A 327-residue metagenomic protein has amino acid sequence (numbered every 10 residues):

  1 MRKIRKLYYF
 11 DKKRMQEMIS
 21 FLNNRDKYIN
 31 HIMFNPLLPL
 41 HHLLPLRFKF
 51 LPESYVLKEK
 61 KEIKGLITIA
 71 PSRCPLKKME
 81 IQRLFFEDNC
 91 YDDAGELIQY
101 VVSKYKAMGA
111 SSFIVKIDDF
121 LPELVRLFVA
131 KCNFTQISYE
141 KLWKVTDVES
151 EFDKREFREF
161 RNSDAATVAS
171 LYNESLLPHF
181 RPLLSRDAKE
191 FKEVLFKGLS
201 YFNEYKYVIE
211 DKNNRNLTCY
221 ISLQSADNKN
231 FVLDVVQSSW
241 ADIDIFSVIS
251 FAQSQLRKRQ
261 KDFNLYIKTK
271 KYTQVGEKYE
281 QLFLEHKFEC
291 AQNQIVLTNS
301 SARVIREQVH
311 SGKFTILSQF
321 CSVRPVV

Functional and structural regions predicted by a protein language model:
M1-L38, E151-R186, C321-V327: Short amphipathic alpha-helix that is part of the acyltransferase structural core
R2, K6-F10, L22-E96, D211-I243: Conserved donor-binding loop and adjoining core beta-sheet/short helix segment in diverse acyl/aminoacyl transferases
Y55, M79-Q82, I98, V102 (+4 more regions): Short, structured motif recognition centered on aromatic/hydrophobic residues
T68, L84, Y100, K116-D118 (+9 more regions): A structural feature that tracks compact, well-ordered secondary-structure segments with a strong bias toward
N89-K104, D242-R257: Conserved acetyl-CoA-binding loop-helix of GNAT-fold acetyltransferases
Y105-D118, K258-K271: Conserved GNAT acetyl-CoA-binding A-motif
A130-F152, D262-V327: Active-site/acyl-donor-binding loops of N-acyltransferases
T146-E149, D153-V208, Y220-I221, Q253 (+1 more regions): Surface-exposed interaction/gating patches
